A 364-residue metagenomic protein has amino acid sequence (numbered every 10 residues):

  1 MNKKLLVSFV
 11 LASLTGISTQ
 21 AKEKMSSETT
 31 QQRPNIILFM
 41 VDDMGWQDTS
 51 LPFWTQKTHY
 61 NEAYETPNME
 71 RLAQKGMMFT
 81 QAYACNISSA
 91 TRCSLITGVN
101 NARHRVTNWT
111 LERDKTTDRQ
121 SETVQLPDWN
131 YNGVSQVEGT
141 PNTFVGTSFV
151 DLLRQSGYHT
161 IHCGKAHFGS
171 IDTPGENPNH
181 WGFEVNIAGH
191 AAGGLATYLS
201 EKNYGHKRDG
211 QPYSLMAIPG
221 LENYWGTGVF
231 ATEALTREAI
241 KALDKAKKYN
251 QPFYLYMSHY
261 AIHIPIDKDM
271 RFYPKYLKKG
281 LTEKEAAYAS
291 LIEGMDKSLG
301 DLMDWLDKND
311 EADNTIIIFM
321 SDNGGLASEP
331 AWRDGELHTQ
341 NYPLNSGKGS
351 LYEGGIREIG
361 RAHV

Functional and structural regions predicted by a protein language model:
M1-V7: Bacterial N-terminal signal peptides that target proteins for export
S8-G16: Bacterial N-terminal signal peptides
A21, L38-F39, W46-T147, L152 (+4 more regions): Active-site segment of extracytoplasmic enzymes that catalyze sulfate/phosphate-ester chemistry
Q32-I37, K75-T80, Q155-I161, W181-E184 (+3 more regions): Loop/turn elements at helix/coil->beta-strand transitions in domains of secreted/extracellular proteins
F53, G76-V99, T107-D114, H162-P174 (+3 more regions): Short, solvent-exposed turn/loop segments enriched in Gly/Ser/Thr/Pro and often Arg
K75, I96, G194-Y198, G300-K308 (+1 more regions): Substrate-binding rim/cap in mid-to-C-terminal beta-strand-loop elements of soluble/periplasmic
L111-H159, A166-F253, H259-K268, T282-E283 (+1 more regions): Formylglycine-dependent
Q251-F253, S258-H259, G294-W332: Metal-dependent active-site segment of extracytoplasmic phospho-/sulfohydrolases and closely related
